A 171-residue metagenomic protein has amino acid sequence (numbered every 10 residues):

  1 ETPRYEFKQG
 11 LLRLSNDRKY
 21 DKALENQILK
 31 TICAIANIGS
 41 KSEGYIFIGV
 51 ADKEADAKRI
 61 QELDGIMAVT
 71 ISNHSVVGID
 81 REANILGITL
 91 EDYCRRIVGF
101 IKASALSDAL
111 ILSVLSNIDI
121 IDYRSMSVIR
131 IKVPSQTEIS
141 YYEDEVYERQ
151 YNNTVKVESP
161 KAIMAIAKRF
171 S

Functional and structural regions predicted by a protein language model:
E1-S171: Conserved N-terminal catalytic/coupling substructures associated with nucleotide/phosphate chemistry
